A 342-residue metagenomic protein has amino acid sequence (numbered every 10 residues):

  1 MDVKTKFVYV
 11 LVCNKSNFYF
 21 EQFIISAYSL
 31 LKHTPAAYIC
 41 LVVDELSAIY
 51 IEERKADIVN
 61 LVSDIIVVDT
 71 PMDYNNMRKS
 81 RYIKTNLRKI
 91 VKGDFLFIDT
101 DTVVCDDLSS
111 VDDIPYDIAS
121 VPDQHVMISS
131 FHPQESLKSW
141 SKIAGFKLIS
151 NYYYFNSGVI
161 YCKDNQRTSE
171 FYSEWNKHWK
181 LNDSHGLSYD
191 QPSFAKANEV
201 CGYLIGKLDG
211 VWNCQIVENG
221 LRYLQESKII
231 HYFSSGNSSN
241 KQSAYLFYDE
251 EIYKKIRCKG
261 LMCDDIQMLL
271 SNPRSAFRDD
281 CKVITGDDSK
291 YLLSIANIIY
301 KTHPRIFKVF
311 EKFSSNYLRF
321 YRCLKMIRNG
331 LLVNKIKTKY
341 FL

Functional and structural regions predicted by a protein language model:
D2-K6, Q22-I25, L41, Q166-L342: A glycosyltransferase accessory/donor-loop signature
D2-N17: Nucleotide-activated donor-dependent transferases that construct or modify glycoconjugates
F20-I24, R81, T85, T102 (+2 more regions): Conserved glycosyltransferase catalytic-site signature
S29-A37: Short, acidic, metal-binding catalytic loop of nucleotide-sugar glycosyltransferases
I39-L46, S120: Short internal beta-strands
A48-I90: Active-site-proximal specificity loops/subdomain of glycosyltransferases
V67, Y82-P133: GT-A fold catalytic core of metal-dependent nucleotide-sugar glycosyltransferases, centered on the diacidic
D113-K177: Conserved catalytic core of nucleotide-sugar-dependent glycosyltransferases
